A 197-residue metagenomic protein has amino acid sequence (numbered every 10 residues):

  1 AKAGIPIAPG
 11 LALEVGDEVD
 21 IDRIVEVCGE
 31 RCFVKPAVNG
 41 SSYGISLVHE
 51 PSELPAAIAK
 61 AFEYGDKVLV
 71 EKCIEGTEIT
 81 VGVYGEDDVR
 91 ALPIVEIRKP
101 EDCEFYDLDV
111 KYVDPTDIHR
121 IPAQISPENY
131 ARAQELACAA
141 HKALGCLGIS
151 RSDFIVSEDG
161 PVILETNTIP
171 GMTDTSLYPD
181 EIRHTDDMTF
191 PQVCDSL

Functional and structural regions predicted by a protein language model:
A1-E71, E75-T77: Active-site nucleotide/adenylate-binding loops and adjacent lid/helix of ATP-dependent enzymes
P36-V38, D114, D174: Short, flexible turn/loop "capping" segments at secondary-structure junctions
S42, D117-R120, D174-Y178: Short small-residue beta-strand/loop micro-motif enriched in glycine and branched aliphatics
H49-E135, V156-S157, P161-V162: Phosphate-binding site of ATP-dependent enzymes
A131-C138, P191-S196: Amphipathic alpha-helical segments that line or abut small-molecule/effector binding pockets and mediate allosteric
K142-L147: Short loop/turn motifs at secondary-structure junctions and domain boundaries
S152-F154: Hydrophobic residue at the +6 position relative to the catalytic HRD Asp in the kinase catalytic loop
V156-L197: C-terminal active-site "lid" helix and adjoining low-complexity regulatory extension at the edge of ATP-using catalytic
